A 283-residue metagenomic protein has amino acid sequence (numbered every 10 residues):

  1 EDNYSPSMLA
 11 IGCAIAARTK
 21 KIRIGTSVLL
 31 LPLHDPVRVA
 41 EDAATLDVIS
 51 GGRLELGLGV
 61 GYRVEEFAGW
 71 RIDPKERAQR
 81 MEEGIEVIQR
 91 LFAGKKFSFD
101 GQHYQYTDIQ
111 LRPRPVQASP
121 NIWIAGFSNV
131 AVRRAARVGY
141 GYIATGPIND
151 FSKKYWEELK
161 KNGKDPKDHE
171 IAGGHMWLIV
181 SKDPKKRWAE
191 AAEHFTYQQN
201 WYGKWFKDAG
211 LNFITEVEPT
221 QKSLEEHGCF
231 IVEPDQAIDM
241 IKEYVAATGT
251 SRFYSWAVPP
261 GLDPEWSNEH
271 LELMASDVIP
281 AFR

Functional and structural regions predicted by a protein language model:
E1-R283: Active-site-adjacent structural elements that line small-molecule/cofactor binding pockets in enzymes
